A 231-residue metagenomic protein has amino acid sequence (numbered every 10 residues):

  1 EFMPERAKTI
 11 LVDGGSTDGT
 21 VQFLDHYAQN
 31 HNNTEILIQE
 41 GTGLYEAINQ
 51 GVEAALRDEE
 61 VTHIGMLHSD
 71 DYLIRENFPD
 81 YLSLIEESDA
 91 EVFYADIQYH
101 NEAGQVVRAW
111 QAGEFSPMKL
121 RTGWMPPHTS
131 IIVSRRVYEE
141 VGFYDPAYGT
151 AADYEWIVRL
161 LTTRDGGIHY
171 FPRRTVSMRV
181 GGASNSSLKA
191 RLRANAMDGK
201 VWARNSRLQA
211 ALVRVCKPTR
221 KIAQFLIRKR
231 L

Functional and structural regions predicted by a protein language model:
E1-A7: Short, acidic, metal-binding catalytic loop of nucleotide-sugar glycosyltransferases
D13-Q22, H68-D70: A conserved acidic beta->alpha catalytic loop
G19-T20, I48, L73-Y81, A103-G104 (+2 more regions): Acidic donor-diphosphate engagement hotspot in glycosyltransferases and nucleotidyltransferases that stabilizes
T42, D70-Y72, I97, Y154: Acidic metal-phosphate-binding loop of nucleotide-sugar-dependent transferases
E46-H63: Active-site nucleotide-sugar/metal-binding loop of Leloir-type enzymes
Y72, E76-V107: Conserved donor NDP-sugar-binding/catalytic core segment of glycosyltransferases
Q111-M197: Conserved nucleotide-sugar donor-binding catalytic segment
S177, G181-L231: Hydrophobic helical membrane-anchoring modules
